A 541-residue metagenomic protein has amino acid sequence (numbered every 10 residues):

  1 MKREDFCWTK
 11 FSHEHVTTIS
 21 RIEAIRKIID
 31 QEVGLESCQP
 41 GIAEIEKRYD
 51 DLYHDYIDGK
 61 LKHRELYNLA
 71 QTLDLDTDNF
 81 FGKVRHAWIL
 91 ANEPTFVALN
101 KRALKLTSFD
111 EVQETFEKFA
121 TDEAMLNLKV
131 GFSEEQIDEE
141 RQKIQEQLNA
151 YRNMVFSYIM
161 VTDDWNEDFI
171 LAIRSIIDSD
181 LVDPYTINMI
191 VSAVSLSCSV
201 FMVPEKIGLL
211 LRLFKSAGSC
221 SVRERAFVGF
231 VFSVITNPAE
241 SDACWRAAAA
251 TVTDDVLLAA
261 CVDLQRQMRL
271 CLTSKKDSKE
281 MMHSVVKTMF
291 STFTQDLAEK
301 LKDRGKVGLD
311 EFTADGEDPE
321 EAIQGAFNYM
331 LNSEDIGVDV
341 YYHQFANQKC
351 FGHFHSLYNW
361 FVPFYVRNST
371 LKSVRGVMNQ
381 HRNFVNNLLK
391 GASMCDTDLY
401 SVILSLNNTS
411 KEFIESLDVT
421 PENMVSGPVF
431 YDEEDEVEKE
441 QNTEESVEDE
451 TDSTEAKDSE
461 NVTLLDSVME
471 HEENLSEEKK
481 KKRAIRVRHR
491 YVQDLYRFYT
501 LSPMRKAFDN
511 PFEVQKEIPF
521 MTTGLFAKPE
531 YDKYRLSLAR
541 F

Functional and structural regions predicted by a protein language model:
K2-D58, K105-D122, L126, V161-E167 (+2 more regions): Charged, amphipathic alpha-helical stretches
C38-M160, K457-R483: Long, acidic/serine-threonine-rich intrinsically disordered regions with weak helical/coil propensity that act as
D51, N79, K83-H86, S157 (+4 more regions): Positions within ordered alpha-helical repeat solenoids
A120-I187, V191-E205, R212: Alpha-helical solenoid scaffolds in large eukaryotic transport, assembly, and signaling factors
I144-N153, V182-V191, V203-P204, G218-A226 (+2 more regions): Generic helix N-cap/helix-start motif at coil->alpha-helix transitions
K206-L209, S241-T253, H283: Alpha-helical repeat scaffolds
E280-G352: Extended alpha-helical scaffolding regions
R382-F541: Alpha-solenoid helical-repeat scaffolds
